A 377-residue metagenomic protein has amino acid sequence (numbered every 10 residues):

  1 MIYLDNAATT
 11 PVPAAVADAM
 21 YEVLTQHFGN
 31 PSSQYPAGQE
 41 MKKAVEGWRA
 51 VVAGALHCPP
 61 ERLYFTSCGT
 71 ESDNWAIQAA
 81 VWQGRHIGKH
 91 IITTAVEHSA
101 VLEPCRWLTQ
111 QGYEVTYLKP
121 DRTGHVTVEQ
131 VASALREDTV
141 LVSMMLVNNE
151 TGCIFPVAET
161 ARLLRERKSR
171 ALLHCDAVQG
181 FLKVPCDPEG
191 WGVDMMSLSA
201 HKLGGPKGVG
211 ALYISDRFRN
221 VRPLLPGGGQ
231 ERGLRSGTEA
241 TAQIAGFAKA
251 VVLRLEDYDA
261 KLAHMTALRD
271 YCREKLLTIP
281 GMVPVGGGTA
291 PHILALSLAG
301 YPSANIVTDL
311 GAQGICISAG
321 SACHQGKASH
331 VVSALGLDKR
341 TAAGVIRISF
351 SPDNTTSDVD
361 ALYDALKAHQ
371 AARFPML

Functional and structural regions predicted by a protein language model:
M1-L377: Pyridoxal 5′-phosphate
